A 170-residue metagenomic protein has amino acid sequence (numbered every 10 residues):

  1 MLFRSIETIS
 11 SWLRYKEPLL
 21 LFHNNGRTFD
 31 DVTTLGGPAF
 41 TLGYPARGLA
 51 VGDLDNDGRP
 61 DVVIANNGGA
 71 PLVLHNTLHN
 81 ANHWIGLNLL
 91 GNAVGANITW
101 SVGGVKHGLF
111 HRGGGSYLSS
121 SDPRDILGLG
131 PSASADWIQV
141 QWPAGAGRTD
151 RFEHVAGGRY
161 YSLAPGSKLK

Functional and structural regions predicted by a protein language model:
M1-L2: Short, small-residue-biased leader/transition segments that mark boundaries at the very start of proteins
E7-T8: Acidic, low-complexity, intrinsically disordered peripheral segments
S11-K170: Gly/Ser/Thr/Pro-enriched helix-cap/hinge segments flanking short amphipathic alpha-helices
